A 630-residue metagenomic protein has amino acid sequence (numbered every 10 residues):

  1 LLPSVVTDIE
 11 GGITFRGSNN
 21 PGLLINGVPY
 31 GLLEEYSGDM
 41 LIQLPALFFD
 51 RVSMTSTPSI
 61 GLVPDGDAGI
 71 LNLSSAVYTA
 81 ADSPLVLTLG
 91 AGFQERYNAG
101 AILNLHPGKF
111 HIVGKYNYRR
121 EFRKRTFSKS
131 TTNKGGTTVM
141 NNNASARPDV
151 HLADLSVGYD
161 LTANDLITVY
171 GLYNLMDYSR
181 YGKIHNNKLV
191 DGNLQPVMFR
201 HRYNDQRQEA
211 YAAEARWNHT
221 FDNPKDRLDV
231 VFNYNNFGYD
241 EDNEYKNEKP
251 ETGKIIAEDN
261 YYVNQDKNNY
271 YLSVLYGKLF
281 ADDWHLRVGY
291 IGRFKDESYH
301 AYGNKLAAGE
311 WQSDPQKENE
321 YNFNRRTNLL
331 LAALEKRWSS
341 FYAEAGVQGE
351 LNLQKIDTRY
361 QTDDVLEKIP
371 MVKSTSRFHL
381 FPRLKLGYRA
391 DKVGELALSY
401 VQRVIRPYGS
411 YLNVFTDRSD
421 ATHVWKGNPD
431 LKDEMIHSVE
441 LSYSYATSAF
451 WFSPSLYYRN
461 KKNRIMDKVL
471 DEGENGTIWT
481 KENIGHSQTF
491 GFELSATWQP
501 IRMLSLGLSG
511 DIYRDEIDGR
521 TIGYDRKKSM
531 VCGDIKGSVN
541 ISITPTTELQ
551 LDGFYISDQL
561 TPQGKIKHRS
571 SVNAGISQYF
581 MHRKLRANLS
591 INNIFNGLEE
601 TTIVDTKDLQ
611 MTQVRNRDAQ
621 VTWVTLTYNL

Functional and structural regions predicted by a protein language model:
L1, G11-T14, D39-I42, M54 (+1 more regions): N-terminal periplasmic accessory domains that precede and gate Gram-negative outer-membrane beta-barrel machines
L1-L32: Extracytoplasmic beta-strand/coil segments of soluble accessory domains associated with Gram-negative outer-membrane
V28-S56: Short acidic/polar hinge/loop motifs at secondary-structure boundaries that mediate gating or recognition
T79-N104, K115, N141-N143: Short strand-turn segments of transmembrane beta-barrel domains in outer membranes, especially the first one or two
D154, G158-M176, N204-Q361, H379 (+4 more regions): Face-selective signature of the C-terminal outer-membrane beta-barrel domain
N269-Y271, K426-N428, K432, S438 (+4 more regions): Outer membrane beta-barrel strand-and-loop segments of large Gram-negative receptors, especially TonB-dependent
L353-K355, Y388, K392-S438, Y458-I478 (+3 more regions): Surface-exposed extracellular loop regions of Gram-negative outer-membrane beta-barrel proteins, predominantly
Q578-L630: C-terminal beta-signal and adjacent terminal beta-strands/loops of Gram-negative outer-membrane beta-barrel proteins
